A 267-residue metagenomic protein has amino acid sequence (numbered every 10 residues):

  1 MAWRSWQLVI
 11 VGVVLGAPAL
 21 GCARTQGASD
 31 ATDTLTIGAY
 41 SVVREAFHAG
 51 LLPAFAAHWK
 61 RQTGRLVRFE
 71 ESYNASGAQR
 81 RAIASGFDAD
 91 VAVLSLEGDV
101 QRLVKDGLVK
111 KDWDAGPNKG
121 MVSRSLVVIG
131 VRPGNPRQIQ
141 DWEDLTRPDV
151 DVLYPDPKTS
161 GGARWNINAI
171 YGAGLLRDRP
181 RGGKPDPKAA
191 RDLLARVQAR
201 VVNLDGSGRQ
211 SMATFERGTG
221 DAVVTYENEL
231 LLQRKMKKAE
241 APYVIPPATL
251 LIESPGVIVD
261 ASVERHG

Functional and structural regions predicted by a protein language model:
M1-I10: Bacterial N-terminal signal peptides that target proteins for export
V9-A19: Bacterial N-terminal signal peptides
A23-T25: Bacterial signal peptide processing site
G27-T159: N-terminal segment of the mature folded domain
G38-S41, V131-R132, D151-D186, V197-V201 (+1 more regions): Short beta-strand->loop
I83-A84, T214-G218, G256: Hydrophobic residues within well-ordered alpha-helices
V127-N135, E253-G267: A bilobed periplasmic-binding-protein/Venus flytrap-type ligand-binding module shared by bacterial periplasmic
R177-P247: Ligand-binding pocket segment of bilobal, Venus flytrap-like solute-binding proteins
